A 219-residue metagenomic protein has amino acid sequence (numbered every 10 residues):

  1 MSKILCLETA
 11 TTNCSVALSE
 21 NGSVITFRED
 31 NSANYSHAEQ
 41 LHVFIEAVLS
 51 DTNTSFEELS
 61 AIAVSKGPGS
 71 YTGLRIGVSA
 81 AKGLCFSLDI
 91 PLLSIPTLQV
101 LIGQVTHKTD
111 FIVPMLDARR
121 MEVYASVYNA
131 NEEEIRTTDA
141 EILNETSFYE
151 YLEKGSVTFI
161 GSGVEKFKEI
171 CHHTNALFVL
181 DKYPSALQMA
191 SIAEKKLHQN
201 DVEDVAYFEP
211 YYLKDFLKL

Functional and structural regions predicted by a protein language model:
M1-K66: N-terminal beta-alpha supersecondary unit
I4-C6, A63, G73, I112-M115: Short glycine-aspartate micro-motif
S23, A33, P91-Y183, Y212 (+1 more regions): Surface "functional belts" at beta-alpha junctions
N31-V43, Y71, R75, S79 (+2 more regions): Residues at secondary-structure transition points
V48-T52, S87, V105, A186-L197: Stable alpha-helical structural segments in soluble proteins, enriched in small hydrophobic residues
A61-L92, T97: DPxDG-like acidic metal-binding loop motif
V179-L219: Acyltransferase
